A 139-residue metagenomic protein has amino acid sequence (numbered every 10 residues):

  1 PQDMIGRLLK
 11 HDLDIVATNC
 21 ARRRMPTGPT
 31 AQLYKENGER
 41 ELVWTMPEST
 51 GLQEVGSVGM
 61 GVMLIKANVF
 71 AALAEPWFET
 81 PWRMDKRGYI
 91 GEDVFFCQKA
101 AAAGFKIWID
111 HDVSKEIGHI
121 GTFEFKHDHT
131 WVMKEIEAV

Functional and structural regions predicted by a protein language model:
P1-W82: Conserved catalytic core of nucleotide-sugar-dependent glycosyltransferases
A67-N68, A72-V139: C-terminal catalytic/acceptor-binding lobe
